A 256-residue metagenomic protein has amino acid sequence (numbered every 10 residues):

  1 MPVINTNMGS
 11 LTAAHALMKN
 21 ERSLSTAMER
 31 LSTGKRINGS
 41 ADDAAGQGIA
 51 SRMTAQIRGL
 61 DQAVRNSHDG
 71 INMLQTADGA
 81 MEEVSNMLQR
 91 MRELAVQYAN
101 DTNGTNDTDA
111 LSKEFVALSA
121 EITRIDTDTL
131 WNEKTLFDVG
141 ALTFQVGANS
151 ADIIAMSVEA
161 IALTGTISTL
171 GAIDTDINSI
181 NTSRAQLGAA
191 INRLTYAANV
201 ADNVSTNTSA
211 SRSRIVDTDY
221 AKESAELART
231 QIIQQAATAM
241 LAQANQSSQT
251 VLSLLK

Functional and structural regions predicted by a protein language model:
M1-K256: Primary detection of the long, small/polar-rich alpha-helical "axial" segments characteristic of bacterial flagellar
